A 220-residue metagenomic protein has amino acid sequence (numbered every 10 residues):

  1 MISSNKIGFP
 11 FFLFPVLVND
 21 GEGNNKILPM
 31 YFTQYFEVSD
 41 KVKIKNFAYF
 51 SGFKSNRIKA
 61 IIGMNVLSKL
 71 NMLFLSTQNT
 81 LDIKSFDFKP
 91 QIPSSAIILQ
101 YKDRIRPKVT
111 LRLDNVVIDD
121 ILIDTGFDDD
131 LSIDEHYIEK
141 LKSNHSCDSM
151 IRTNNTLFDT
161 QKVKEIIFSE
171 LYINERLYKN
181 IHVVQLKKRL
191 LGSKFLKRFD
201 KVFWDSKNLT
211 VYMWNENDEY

Functional and structural regions predicted by a protein language model:
M1-Y220: Pepsin/retropepsin-fold aspartyl endopeptidases
